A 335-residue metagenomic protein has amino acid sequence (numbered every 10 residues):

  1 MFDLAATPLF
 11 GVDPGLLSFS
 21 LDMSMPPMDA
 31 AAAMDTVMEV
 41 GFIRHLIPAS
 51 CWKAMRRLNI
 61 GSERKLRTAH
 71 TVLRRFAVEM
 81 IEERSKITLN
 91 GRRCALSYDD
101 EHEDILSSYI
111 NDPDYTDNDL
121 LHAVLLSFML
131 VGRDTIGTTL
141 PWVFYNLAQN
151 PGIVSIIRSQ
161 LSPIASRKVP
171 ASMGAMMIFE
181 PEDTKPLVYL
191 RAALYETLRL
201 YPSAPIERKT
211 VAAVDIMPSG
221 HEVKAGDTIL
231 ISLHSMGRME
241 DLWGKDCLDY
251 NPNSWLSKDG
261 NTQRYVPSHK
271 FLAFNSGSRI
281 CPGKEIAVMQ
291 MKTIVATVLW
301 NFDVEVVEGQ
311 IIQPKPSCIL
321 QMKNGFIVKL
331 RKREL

Functional and structural regions predicted by a protein language model:
M1-L140, I156, P170, M177 (+1 more regions): Cytochrome P450 heme-thiolate monooxygenase catalytic core
R75, G174-S219: Conserved cytochrome P450 K-helix E-x-x-R motif and the immediately C-terminal K′/meander segment
V131, P181, W255-M291, K315-S317: Cytochrome P450 heme-thiolate "Cys pocket" and heme-binding signature region
T135-A148, I294: Short, small-residue alpha-helix embedded
P151-I153, I229, K284-Q321: Cytochrome P450 heme-binding "Cys pocket" and the immediately downstream C-terminal segment
P218, K224-A225: Residue-level recognition of short, solvent-exposed, well-ordered loop/turn junctions that link secondary-structure
I231-N261: Conserved cytochrome P450 K-helix/beta-meander segment immediately N-terminal to the heme-binding cysteine loop
H234, L320-L335: C-terminal helix/juxtamembrane-tail motif
